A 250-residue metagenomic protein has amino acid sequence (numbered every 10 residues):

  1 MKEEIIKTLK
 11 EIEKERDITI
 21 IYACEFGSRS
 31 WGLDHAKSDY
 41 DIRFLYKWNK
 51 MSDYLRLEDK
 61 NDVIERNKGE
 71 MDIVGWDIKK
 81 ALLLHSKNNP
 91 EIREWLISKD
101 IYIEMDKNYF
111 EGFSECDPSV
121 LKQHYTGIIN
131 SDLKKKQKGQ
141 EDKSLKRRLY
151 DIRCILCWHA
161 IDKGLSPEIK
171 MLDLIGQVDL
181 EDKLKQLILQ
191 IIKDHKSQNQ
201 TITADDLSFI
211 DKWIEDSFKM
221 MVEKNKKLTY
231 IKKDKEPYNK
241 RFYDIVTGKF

Functional and structural regions predicted by a protein language model:
M1, N49-M51, D77, I101-M105 (+2 more regions): General structural signal for secondary-structure boundaries
M1-I20, C24-K37, R43-W95: Metal-dependent nucleotidyltransferase catalytic core
F26, S98, L174-Q177: Short acidic/histidine-centered micro-motifs embedded in hydrophobic/aromatic stretches that mark compact functional
V63-K68, I97-K99, D132-G139: Short acidic (Asp/Glu) patches
I92, I103, W158: Glycine-rich, aromatic-lined ligand/substrate-binding cores of catalytic and carbohydrate-binding domains
W95-E111: Short, glycine/charge-rich beta-strand/loop segments that flank catalytic centers and engage negatively charged groups
K107-E236: Conserved nucleotidyltransferase catalytic core and NTase-mimicking acidic/glycine-rich helix/loop elements in nucleic
I231-F250: Acidic, carboxylate-rich catalytic segments that either coordinate divalent cations
